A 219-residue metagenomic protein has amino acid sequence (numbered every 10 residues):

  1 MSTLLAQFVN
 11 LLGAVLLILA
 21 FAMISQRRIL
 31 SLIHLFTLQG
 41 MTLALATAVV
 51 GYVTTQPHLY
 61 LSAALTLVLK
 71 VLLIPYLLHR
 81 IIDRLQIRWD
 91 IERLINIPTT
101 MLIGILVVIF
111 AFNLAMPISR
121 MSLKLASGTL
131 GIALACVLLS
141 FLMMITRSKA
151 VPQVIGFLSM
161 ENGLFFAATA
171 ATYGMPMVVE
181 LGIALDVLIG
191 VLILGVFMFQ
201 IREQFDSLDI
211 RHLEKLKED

Functional and structural regions predicted by a protein language model:
M1-D219: Alpha-helical transmembrane segments of multi-pass membrane proteins predominantly involved in bioenergetics
